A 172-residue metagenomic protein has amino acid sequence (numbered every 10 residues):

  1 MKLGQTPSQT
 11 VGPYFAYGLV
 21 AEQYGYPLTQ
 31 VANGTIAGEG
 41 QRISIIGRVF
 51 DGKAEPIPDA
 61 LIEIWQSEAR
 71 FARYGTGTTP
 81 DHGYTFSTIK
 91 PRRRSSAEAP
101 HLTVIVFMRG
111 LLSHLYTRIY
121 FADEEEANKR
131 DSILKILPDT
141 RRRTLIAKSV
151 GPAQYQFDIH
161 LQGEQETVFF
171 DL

Functional and structural regions predicted by a protein language model:
M1-L172: Beta-strand-dominated extracellular/periplasmic modules and repeats in secreted or surface-exposed proteins
